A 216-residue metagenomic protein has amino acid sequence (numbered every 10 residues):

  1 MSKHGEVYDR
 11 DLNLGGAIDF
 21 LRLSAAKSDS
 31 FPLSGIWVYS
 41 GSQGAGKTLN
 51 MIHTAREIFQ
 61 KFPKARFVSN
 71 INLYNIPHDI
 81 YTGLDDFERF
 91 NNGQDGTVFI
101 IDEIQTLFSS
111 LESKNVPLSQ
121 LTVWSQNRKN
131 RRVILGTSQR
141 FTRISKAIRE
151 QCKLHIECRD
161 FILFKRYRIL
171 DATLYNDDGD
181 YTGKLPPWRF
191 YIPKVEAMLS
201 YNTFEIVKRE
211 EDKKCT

Functional and structural regions predicted by a protein language model:
M1-S30: N-terminal pre-Walker A segment at the start of P-loop NTPase domains
H4-E6, L154, Y167-T216: Conserved P-loop NTPase motor module
Y39: Hydrophobic anchor at the beta1->P-loop junction of P-loop NTPases
S42: P-loop (Walker A) phosphate-binding loop of NTP-binding proteins
K47-T48: Conserved lysine of the Walker
N75-N130: Conserved nucleotide-sensing/catalytic segment adjacent to the nucleotide-binding pocket in NTP-handling enzymes
T106-P186: Replace "adjacent to P-loop NTPase cores in ATP/GTP-dependent enzymes" with "adjacent to NTP-binding cores
